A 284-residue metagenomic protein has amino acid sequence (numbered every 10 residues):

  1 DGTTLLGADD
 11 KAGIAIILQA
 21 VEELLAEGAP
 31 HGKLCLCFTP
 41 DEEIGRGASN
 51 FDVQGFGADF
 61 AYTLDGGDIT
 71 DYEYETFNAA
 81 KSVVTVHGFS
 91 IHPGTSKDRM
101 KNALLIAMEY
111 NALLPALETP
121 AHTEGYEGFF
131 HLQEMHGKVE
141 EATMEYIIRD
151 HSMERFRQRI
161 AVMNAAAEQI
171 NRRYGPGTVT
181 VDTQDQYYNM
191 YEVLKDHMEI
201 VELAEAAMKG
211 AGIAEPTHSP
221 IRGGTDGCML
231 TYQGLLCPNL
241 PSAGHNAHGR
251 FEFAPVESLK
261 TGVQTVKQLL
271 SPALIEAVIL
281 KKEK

Functional and structural regions predicted by a protein language model:
D1-A8, S90-K97, P216, G249 (+1 more regions): A short glycine/serine-rich beta->alpha loop
D1-F77, L117-T119, T123, E127-Q133 (+4 more regions): Acidic/histidine-rich catalytic neighborhood of metal-dependent amide-processing enzymes
T3, A8, I14, R46 (+4 more regions): Gly/Ser/Thr-rich helix-start
T3, D9, D41, V84 (+3 more regions): Short glycine- and Lys/Arg-enriched binding-loop motifs that mark or flank ligand-binding interfaces
D9-A15, G32-C35, G94-D98, Y188-K195: Short acidic/polar alpha-helix capping motifs at helix-coil junctions
T39, D65, T85-F89, R149-H151 (+2 more regions): Solvent-exposed residues in well-ordered beta-strands and their adjoining turns, especially edge/terminal strands
Q54, D59-I106: Phosphate/diphosphate-binding glycine-rich loops and adjacent basic-rich segments that engage nucleotide
A103-K284: Metal-dependent amide/peptide-bond hydrolase catalytic core, centered on the "pita-bread" metallohydrolase fold
